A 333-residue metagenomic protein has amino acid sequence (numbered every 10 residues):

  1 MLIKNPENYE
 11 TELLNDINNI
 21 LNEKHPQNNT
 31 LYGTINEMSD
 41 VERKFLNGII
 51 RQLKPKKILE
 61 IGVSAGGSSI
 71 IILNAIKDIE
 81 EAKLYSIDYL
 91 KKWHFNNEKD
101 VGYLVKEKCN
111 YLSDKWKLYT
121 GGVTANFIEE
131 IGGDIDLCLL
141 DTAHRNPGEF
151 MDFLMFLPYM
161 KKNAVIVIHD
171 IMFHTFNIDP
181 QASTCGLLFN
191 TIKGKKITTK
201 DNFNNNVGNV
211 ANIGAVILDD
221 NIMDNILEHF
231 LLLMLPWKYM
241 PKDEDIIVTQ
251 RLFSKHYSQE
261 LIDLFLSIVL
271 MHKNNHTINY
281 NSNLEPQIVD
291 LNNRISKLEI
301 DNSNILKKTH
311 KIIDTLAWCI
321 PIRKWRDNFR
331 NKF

Functional and structural regions predicted by a protein language model:
M1-P26, P236-F333: Membrane-proximal basic amphipathic "stem/tether" segments
I3-T11, G33-N36, W93-F95, A143: Charge-dense, low-complexity intrinsically disordered segments
T11-E42, G48-Q52: Class I SAM-dependent transferase core
E37, R43-Q287, N292: S-adenosylmethionine/decaboxylated-SAM
